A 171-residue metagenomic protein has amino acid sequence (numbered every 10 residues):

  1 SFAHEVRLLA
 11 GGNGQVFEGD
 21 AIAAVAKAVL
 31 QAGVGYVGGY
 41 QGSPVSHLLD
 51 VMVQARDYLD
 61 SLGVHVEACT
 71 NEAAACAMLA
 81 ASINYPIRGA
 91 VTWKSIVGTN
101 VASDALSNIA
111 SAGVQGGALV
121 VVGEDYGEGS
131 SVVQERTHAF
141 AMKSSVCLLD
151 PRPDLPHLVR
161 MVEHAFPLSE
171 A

Functional and structural regions predicted by a protein language model:
F2-H4: N-terminal leader/transition segments
V6-V45: N-terminal signal-anchor module of multipass membrane proteins
S43-M142, C147-E170: Thiamine diphosphate
